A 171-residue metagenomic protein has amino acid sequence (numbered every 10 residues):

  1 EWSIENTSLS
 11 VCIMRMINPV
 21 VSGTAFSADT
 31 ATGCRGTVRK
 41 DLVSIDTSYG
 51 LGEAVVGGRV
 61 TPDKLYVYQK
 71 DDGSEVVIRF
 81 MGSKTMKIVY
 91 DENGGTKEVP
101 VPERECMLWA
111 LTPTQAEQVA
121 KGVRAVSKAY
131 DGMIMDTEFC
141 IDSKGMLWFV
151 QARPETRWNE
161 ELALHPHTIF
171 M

Functional and structural regions predicted by a protein language model:
E1-M171: Conserved mixed alpha/beta core segments that line enzyme active sites in large multi-domain catalysts
